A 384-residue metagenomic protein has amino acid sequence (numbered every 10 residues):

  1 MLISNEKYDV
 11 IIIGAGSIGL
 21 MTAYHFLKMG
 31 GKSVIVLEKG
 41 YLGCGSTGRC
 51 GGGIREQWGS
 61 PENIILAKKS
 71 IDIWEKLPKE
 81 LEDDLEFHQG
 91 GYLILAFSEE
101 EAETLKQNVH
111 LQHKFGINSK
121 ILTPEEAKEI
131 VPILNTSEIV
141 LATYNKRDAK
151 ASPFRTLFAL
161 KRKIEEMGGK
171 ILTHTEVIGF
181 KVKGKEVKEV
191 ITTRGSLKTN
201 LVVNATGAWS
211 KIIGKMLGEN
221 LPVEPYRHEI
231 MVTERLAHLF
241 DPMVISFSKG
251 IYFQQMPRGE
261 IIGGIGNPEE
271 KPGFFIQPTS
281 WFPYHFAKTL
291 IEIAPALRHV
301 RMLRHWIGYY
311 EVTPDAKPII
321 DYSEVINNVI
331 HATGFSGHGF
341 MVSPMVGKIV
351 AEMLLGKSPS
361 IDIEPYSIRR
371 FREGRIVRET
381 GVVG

Functional and structural regions predicted by a protein language model:
S4-I18, I35: Beta1/beta-strand and adjacent pyrophosphate-binding region of the FAD-binding site in flavoprotein oxidoreductases
L27-G48: Glycine-rich FAD pyrophosphate-binding loop
G51-I130, G250, T289-L290: Dinucleotide-binding Rossmann-like beta1-alpha1 core, especially the glycine-rich loop that anchors the ADP
I65, I94-T104, Y144-R162, Q277-F282: Short beta-strand to alpha-helix junction loop
T143-N200: Helical element adjacent to the flavin cofactor pocket in flavoenzyme catalytic cores
S196-D241: Central helical "cap/lid" subdomain
N220, R235-N328: Active-site lid/adjacent beta-loop-alpha segment flanking the redox-cofactor pocket in flavoenzymes
E292-G384: C-terminal catalytic lobe of FAD-dependent flavoproteins
